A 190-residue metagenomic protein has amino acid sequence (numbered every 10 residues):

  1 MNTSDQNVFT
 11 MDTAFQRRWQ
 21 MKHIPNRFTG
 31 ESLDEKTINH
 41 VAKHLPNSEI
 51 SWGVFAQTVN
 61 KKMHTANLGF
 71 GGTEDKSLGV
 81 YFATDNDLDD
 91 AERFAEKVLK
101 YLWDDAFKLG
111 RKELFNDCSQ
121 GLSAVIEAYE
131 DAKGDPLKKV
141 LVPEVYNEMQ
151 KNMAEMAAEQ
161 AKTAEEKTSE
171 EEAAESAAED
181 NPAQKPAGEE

Functional and structural regions predicted by a protein language model:
M1-E190: C-terminal regulatory/interaction module of P-loop NTP-utilizing enzymes
